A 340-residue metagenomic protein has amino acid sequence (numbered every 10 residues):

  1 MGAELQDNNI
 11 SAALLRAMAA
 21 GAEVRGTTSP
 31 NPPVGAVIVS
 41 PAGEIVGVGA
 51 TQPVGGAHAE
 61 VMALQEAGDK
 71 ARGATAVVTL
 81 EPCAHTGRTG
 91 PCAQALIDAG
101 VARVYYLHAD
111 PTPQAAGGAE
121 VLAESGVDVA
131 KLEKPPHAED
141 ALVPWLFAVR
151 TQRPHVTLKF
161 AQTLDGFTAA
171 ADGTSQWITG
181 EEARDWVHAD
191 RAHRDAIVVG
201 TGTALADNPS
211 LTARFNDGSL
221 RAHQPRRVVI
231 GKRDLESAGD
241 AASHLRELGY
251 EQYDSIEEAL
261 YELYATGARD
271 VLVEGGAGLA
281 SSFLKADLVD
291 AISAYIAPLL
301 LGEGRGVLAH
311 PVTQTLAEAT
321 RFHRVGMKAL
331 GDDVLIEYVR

Functional and structural regions predicted by a protein language model:
G2-N31, G47, R88, H155-T157 (+1 more regions): Enzymes that bind and transform nitrogen-containing heteroaromatic metabolites
R16, E66, A95, D140-A141 (+1 more regions): Generic alpha-helical secondary-structure signal
G26-P30, G56, A119, D128 (+1 more regions): Proteins enriched for Cys/Gly/acidic motifs involved in redox and nucleic-acid/cofactor modification
A36-V37, K159: Generic short beta-strand
V37-H137, S282-L284: Zn2+-dependent cytidine deaminase-like catalytic core
S40-P41, R150-T151, V339-R340: Active-site beta-strand termini and strand-to-loop segments that position acidic
C92, Q114, G118-V121, K134-A141 (+2 more regions): Internal, well-ordered alpha-helical segments in soluble enzyme and binding-protein domains
E124-S125, V149-T151, P311-T313: Short alpha-helix boundary/capping motifs
